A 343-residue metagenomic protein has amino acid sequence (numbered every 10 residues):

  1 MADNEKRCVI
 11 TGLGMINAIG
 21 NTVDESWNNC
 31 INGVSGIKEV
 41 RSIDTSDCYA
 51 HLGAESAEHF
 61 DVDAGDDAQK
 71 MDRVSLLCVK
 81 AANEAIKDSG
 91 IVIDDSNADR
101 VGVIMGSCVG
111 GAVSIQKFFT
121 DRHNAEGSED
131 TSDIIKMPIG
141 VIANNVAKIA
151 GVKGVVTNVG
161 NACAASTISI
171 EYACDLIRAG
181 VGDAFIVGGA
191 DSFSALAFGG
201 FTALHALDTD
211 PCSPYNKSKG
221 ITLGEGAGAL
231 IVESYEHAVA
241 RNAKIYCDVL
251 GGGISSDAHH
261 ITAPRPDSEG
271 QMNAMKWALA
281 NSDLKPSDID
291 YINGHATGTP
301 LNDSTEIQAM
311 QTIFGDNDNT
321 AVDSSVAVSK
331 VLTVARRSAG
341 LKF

Functional and structural regions predicted by a protein language model:
R7, G65-K70, M105, A125-S132 (+5 more regions): Cysteine-centered functional microenvironments
R7-T11, V34-E39, P211-S282, Y291: Condensing-enzyme catalytic core mediating Claisen C-C bond formation in acyl metabolism
I10, I31-N161, F193-F198, P286-S304: Conserved beta-ketoacyl condensing-enzyme motif
G20-N21, S114-K117, I170, L196-G200 (+3 more regions): Short acidic, glycine/serine/threonine-rich loops at helix termini
D24-I31, I115-S128, L176-A179, G199-D210 (+2 more regions): A glycine- and small-aliphatic-rich helix-loop capping segment at beta-alpha/alpha-beta transitions that lines
C78-G90, I139, A147-A150, V155-G188 (+2 more regions): Active-site-proximal alpha-helical scaffold in enzymes
C78-S89, G140-I142, S169, S234 (+3 more regions): Short, well-ordered amphipathic alpha-helical segments that serve as non-catalytic structural scaffolds within diverse
A263-I292, A296-V322, A327: A glycine- and small/hydrophobic-rich beta-loop-beta segment that serves as a flexible "lid/hinge" or phosphate-binding
